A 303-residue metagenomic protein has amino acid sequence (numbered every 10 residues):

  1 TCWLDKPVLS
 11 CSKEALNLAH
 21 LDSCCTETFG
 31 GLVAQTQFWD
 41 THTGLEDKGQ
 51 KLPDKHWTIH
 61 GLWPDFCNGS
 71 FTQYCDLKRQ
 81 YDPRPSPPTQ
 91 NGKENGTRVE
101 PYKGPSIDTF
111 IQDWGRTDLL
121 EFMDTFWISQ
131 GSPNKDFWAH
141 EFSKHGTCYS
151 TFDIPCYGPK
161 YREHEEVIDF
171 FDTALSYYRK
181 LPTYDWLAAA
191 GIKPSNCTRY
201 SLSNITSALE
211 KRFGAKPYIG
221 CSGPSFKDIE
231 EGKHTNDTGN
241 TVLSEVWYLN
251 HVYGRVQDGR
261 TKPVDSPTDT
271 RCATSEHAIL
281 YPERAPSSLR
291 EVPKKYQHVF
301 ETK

Functional and structural regions predicted by a protein language model:
T1-P53, W57-T58: N-terminal regions that are enriched for targeting/export leaders and immediately downstream pro/stem segments
L4-L9, K13-E14, T26-E27, G69 (+6 more regions): Disulfide-rich extracellular modules and peptides
L9-C11, L18-L21, L32-Q35, D82-S86 (+4 more regions): Extracellular/mature segments of secreted proteins
D40-H42, P64-D65, G69, Y149 (+1 more regions): Solvent-exposed loop/turn segments at secondary-structure junctions within structured extracellular/periplasmic domains
E46-Q50, N68-F71, D153-I154: Short, solvent-exposed loop/turn and secondary-structure capping segments
C67-D113: Active-site-surrounding "flap" and adjacent substrate/cofactor-binding loops of secreted or lumenal enzymes, prototyped
R116-K303: C-terminal, well-folded lobe of enzymatic/effector domains
